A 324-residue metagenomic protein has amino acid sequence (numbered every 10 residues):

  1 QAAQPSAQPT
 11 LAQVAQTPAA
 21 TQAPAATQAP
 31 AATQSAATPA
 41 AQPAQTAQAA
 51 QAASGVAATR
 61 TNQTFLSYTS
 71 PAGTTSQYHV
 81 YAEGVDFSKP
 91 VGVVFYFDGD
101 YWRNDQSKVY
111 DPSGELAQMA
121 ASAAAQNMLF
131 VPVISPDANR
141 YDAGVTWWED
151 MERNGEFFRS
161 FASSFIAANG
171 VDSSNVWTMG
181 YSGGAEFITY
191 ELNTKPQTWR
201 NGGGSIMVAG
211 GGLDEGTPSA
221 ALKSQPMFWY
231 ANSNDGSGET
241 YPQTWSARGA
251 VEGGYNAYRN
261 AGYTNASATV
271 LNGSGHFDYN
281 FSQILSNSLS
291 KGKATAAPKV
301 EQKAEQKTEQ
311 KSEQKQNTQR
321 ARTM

Functional and structural regions predicted by a protein language model:
A3-V93, G253-A266, K291, A297-K299 (+1 more regions): A domain-start/cap signature at the N-terminus of enzymes
H79, V93-F97, L129-I134, N175-G180 (+4 more regions): Structural recognition of the beta-strand scaffold that forms the well-ordered cores of secreted hydrolase catalytic
V85, A143-G183: Gly/Ser-rich "nucleophile elbow"/oxyanion-hole loop immediately N-terminal to the catalytic nucleophile in hydrolases
V91-V93, F97-R159: Active-site machinery of serine-nucleophile hydrolases
F97-N104, I166, Y181, I188-N193 (+2 more regions): Cell-envelope and extracellular/periplasmic
D111-A121, N193, A209-L222, G249-G253: Alpha-helical scaffolding within the catalytic cores of extracellular/periplasmic polymer-degrading hydrolases
A167-G170, S174-L222: Primarily recognizes the serine-hydrolase "nucleophile elbow" in alpha/beta-hydrolase and SGNH/GDSL folds
F228-E239, E252-M324: C-terminal catalytic histidine-bearing segment of alpha/beta-hydrolase fold enzymes
